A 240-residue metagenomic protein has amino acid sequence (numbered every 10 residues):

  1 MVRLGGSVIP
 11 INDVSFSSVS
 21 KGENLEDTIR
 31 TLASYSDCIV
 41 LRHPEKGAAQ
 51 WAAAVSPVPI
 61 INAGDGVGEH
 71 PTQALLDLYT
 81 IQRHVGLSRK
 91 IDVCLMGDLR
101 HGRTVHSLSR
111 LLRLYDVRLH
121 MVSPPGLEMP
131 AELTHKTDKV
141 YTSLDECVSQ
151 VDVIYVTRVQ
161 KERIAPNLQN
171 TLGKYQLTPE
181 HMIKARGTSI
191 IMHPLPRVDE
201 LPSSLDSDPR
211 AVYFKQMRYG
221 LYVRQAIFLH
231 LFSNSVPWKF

Functional and structural regions predicted by a protein language model:
V2-G5, R83-T157: Glycine-rich phosphate/diphosphate-binding loop of Rossmann-like nucleotide-binding domains
V2-Q82, D199-L201: Phosphate/diphosphate ligand-binding glycine-rich loop within oxidoreductases
I11, A63, V122, T157 (+2 more regions): Generic beta-sheet signal
V19-K21, E69-L76, P130-E132, V151-D152 (+1 more regions): Short, charged, surface-exposed secondary-structure boundary motifs
P59-G64, V140, A211-K215: Short hydrophobic/aromatic-enriched beta-strand-loop microsegments
E132-R210: Rossmann-like adenosine-cofactor binding region
T188-S189, P194-F240: Adenosine-phosphate binding glycine-rich loop
